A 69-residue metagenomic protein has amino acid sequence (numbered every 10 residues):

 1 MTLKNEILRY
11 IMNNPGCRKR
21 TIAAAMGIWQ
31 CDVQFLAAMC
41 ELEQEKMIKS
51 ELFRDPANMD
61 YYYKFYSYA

Functional and structural regions predicted by a protein language model:
M1-Y10, Q34, P56-Y62: Short alpha-helical segments that sit at the start of domains
N5, R20, A37-C40: A generic structural signal for well-ordered alpha-helical surface patches
I11-P15: Short helix-capping/hinge SLiMs at alpha-helix to coil transitions
G16-M26: Short acidic, hydrophobic short linear motifs in intrinsically disordered regions
W29-E41: Short amphipathic alpha-helical interaction segments
K46: Glycine-centered, phosphate/nucleic-acid-interacting loop/turn motifs that mediate DNA/RNA or nucleotide
E51-A69: Short, cationic-aromatic polyanion-contact patches
